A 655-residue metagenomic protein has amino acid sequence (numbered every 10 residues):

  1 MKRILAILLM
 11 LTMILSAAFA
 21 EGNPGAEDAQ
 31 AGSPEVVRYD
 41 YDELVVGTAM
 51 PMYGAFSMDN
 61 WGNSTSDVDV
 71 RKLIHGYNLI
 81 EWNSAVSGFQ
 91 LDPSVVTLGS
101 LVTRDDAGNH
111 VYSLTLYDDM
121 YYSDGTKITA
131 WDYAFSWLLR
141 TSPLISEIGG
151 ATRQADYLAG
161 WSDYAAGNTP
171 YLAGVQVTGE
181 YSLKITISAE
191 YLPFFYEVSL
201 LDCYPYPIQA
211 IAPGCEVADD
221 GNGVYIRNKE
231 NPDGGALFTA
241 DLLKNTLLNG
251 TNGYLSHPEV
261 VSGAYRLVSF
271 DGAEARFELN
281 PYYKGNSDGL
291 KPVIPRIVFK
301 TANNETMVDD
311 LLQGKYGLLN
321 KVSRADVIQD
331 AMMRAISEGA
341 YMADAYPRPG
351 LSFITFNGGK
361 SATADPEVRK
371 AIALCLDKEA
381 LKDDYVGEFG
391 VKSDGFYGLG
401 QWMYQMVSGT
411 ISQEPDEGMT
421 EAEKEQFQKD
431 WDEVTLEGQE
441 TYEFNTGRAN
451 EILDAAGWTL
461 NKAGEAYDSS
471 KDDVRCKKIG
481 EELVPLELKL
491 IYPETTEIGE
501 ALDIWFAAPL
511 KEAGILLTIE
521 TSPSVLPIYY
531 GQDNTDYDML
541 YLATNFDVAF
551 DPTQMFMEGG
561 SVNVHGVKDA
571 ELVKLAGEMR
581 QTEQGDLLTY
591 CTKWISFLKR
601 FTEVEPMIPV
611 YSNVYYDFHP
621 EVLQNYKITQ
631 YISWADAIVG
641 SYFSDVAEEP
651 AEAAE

Functional and structural regions predicted by a protein language model:
L44-A107: N-terminal lobe/hinge region of extracytoplasmic solute-binding protein
V46, G125, L311, G317 (+2 more regions): Periplasmic binding protein-like
L98-R153, T178, K184, D310 (+3 more regions): Aromatic- and charge-enriched surface segment that lines or borders ligand/interaction sites
G150-A240, I411-M419: Surface-exposed binding/hinge segments that line and control ligand-binding clefts or catalytic entry sites
S199-P292, R296, T446, N450-I452: Gly/Pro-rich hinge or "lid" segments in bacterial periplasmic/extracellular proteins
G250-S256, A273-R276, Y282-A331, L516: Ligand-site clamp/hinge motif
E274, C375-K424, I498, L502-A507 (+1 more regions): Detector for C-terminal structural segments
A364-A507, S596: Append "and occasionally in soluble cytosolic enzymes with long acidic Gly/Pro-rich linkers
